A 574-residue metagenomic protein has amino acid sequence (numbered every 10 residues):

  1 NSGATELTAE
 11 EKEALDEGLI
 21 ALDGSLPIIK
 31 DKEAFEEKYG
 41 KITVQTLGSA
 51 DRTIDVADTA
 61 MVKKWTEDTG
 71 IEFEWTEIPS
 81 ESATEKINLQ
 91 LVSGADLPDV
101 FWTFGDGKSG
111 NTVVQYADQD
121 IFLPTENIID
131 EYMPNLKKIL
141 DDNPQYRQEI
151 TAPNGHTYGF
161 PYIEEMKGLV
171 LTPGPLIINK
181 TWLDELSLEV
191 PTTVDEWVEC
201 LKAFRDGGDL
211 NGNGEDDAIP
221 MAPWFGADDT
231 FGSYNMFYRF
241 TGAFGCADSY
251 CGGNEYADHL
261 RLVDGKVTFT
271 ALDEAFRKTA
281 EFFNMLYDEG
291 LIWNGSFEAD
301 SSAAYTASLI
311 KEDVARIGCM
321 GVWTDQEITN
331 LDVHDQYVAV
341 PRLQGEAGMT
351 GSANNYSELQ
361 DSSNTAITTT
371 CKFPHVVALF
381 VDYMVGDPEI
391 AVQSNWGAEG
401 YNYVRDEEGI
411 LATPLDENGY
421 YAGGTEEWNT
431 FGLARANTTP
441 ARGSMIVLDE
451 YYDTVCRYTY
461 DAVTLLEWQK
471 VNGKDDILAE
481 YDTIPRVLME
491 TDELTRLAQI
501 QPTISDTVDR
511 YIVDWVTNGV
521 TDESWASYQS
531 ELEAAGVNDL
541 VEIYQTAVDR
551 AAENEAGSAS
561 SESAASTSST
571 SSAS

Functional and structural regions predicted by a protein language model:
N1-W197, F244-C251, E255-D258, V267-A271 (+1 more regions): Conserved N-terminal structural module of periplasmic/extracytoplasmic solute-binding proteins
G40-T43, T69-E74, G94-D99, D120-L123 (+6 more regions): Loop/turn elements at helix/coil->beta-strand transitions in domains of secreted/extracellular proteins
G48, W197-C200, I292, I328-L331 (+1 more regions): Conserved luminal/periplasmic juxtamembrane motif of membrane-embedded glycan-processing enzymes
G48-S49, Y383, D387-D514, G519: Conserved small-residue motifs centered on glycine
S80-T84, D300-A303, E346-A347: Short acidic loop-to-helix transition motifs that present clustered carboxylates
N111-N127, T329-S352: Ligand-binding "clamshell"
E126, P153-Y238, D258-K311, T365-V376 (+4 more regions): Helix-loop-helix "hinge/cap" segment bordering the ligand-binding cleft or interdomain interface
T279-A280, N284-L291, A304-D325, V333-Q336 (+1 more regions): Glycine-rich, aromatic-lined ligand/substrate-binding cores of catalytic and carbohydrate-binding domains
